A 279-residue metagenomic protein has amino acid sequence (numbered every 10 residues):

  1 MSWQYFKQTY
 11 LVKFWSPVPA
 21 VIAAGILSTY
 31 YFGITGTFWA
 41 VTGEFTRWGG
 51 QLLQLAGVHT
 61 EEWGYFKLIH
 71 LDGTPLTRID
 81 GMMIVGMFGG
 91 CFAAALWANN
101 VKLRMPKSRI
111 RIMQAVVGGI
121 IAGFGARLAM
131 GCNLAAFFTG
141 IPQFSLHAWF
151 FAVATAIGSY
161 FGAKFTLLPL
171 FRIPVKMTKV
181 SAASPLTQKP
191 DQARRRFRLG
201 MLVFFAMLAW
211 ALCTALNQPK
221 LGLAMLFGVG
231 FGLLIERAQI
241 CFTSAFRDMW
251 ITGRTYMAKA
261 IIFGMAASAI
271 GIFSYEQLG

Functional and structural regions predicted by a protein language model:
M1-G279: Membrane-interfacial helix-loop segments of redox and metal-homeostasis proteins, especially TM-loop-TM junctions
